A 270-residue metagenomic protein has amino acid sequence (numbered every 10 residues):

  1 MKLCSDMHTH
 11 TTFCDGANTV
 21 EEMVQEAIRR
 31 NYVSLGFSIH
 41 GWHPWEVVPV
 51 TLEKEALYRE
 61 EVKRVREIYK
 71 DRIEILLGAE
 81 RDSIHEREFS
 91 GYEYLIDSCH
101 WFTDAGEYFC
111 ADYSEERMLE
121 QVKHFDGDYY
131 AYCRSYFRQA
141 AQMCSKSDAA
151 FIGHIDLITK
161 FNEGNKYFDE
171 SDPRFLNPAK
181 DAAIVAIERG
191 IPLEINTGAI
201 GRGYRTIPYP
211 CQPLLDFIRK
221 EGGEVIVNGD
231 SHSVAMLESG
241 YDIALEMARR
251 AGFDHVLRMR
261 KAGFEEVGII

Functional and structural regions predicted by a protein language model:
M1-S83, E93, T159-P173, T197 (+5 more regions): An N-terminally biased module of ancient metal coordination in phosphate/nucleic-acid-related enzymes
T19-E22, S135, N177, P210: Short, conserved clusters of charged catalytic residues that mark active-site and nucleotide-handling motifs
I28, C144-S145, R219, R249: Non-catalytic positions within long, well-ordered alpha-helices that form the structural scaffold/packing of enzyme
L35-F37, L95, I152, L193 (+1 more regions): Hydrophobic residues within beta-strands of alpha/beta enzymes
P49-E188: Extended substrate/RNA-proximal surfaces in nucleic-acid metabolism proteins
E86-I96, L157, D169-P173, G203-E224 (+1 more regions): Short, electropositive alpha-helical surface patch
D104-A105, K123-D128, G201, A235-I270: Charged, low-complexity C-terminal accessory regions
S171-L237: Active-site-adjacent C-terminal substructures of enzyme catalytic domains
